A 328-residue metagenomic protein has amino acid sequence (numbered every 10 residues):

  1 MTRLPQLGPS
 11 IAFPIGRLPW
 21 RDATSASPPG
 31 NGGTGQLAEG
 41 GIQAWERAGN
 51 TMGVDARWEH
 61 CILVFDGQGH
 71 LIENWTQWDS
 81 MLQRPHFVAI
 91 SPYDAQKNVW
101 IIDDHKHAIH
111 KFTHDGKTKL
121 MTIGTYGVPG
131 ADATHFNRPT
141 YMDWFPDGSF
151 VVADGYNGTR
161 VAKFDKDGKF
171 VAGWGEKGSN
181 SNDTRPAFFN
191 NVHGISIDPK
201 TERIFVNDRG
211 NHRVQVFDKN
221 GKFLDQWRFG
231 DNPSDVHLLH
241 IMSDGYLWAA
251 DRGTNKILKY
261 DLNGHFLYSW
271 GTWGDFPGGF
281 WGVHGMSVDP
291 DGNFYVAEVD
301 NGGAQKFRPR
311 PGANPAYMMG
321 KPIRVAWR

Functional and structural regions predicted by a protein language model:
M1-R328: Eukaryotic scaffold repeat domains enriched in small/polar residues
